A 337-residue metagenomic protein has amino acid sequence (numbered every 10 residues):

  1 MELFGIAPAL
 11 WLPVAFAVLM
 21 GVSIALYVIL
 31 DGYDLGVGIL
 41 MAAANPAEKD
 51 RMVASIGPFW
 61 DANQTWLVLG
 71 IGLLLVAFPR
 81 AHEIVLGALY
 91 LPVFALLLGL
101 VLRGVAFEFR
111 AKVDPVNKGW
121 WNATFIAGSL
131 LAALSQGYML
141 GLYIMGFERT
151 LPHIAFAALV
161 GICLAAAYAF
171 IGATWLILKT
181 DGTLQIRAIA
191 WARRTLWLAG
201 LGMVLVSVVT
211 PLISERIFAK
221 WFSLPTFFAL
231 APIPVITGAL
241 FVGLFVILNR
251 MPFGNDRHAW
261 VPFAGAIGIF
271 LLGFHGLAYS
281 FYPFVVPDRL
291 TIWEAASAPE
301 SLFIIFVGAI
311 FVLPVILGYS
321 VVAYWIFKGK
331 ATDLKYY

Functional and structural regions predicted by a protein language model:
M1-A62, V68-I71: N-terminal signal-anchor module of multipass membrane proteins
M1-V18, L73-Y90, L140-A157, L212-R216: Helix-coil boundary and interhelical linker segments in multi-pass alpha-helical membrane proteins
E2-L3, V286-I305: Short, membrane-exposed interhelical loops at transmembrane-helix boundaries
A15-Y27, I84-L98, P152-A167, F227-V235 (+1 more regions): Alpha-helical transmembrane segments
V37-P58, L75-I84, E108-K118, A173-W191 (+4 more regions): Juxtamembrane membrane-water interface segments of multi-pass membrane proteins, especially cytoplasmic-side
G57-L130, Y143-E148, F222-F228: Membrane-interface helix-loop-helix modules in multi-pass inner-membrane proteins
F109-N255, P262, G276: Long, contiguous internal "core" modules enriched in hydrophobic/ aromatic residues
F218-P232, A296-L313: Membrane-interface transmembrane-helix boundary segments in multi-pass integral membrane proteins
